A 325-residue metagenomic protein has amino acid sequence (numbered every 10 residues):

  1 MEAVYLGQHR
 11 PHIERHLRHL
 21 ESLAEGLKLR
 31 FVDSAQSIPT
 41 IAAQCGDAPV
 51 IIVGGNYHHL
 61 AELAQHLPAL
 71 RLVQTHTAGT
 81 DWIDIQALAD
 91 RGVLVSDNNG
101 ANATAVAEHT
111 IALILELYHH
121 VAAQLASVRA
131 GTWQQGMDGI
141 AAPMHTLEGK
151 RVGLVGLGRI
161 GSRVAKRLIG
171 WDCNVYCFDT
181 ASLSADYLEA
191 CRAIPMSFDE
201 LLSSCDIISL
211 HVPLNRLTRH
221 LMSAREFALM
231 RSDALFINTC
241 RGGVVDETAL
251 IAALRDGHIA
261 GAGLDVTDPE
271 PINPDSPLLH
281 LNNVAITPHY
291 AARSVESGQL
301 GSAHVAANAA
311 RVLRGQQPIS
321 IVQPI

Functional and structural regions predicted by a protein language model:
M1-S96, S223: An N-terminal-biased, well-structured beta-alpha scaffold segment characteristic of Rossmann-like dinucleotide-binding
L6, G153-G156: Conserved N-terminal Rossmann-fold NAD(P)-binding element of oxidoreductases
H59-L63, T180-P277: Rossmann-like adenosine-cofactor binding region
V95, D233-I325: Rossmann-like dinucleotide-binding domain for NAD(H)/NADP(H)
N99-R151: Phosphate-binding beta-alpha-beta segment of Rossmann-like dinucleotide-binding domains, i.e., the NAD(P)
A107-A126, K166-C173, H304-R311, Q316: Oxidoreductase and adenylate-handling cofactor-binding alpha/beta cores
I160: Hydrophobic/small residue at the entry helix of a nucleotide-binding pocket
Y176: Conserved beta-strand positions in the Rossmann-like core of class I SAM-dependent methyltransferases
